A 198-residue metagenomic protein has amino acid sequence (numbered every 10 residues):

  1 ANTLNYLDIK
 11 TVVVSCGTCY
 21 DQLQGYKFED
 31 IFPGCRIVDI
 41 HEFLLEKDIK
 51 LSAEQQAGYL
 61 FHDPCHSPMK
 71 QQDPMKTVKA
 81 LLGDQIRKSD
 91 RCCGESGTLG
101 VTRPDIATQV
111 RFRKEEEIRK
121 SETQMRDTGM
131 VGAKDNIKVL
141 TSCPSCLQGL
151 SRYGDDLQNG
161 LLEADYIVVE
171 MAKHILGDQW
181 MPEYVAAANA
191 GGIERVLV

Functional and structural regions predicted by a protein language model:
A1-V198: Iron-sulfur cluster-binding electron-transfer modules in prokaryotic oxidoreductases
